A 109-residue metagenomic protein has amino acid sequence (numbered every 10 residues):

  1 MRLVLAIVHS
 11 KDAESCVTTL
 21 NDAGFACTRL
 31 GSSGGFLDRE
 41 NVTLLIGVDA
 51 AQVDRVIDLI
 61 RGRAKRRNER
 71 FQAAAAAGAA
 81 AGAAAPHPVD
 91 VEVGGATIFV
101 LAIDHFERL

Functional and structural regions predicted by a protein language model:
M1-L109: Positively charged, small/polar-rich N-terminal and surface patches that mediate targeting and assembly and bind
